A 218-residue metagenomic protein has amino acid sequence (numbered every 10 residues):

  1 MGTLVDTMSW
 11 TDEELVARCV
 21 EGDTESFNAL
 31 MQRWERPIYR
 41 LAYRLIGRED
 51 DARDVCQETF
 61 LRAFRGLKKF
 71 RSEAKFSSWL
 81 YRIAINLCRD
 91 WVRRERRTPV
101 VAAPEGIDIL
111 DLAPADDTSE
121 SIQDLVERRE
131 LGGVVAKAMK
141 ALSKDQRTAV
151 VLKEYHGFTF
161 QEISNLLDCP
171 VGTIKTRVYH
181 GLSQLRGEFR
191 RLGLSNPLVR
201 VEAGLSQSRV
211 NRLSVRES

Functional and structural regions predicted by a protein language model:
G2-D6, V20-A29, Y39-E58, V171 (+1 more regions): Short, charged helix-capping/linker segments at alpha-helix termini
G2-T7, V100, G106-D108, V134-K137 (+4 more regions): C-terminal edge and immediately downstream basic/flexible tail or linker adjoining helix-turn-helix-like DNA-binding
V20-E21, I46-G47, F60-K75, R94-E95: Sigma70-family region 2
R33-R36, R44-G47, V151-F158: Short helix-capping/turn signature of helix-turn-helix
E35, Y39, F60, S143 (+2 more regions): C-terminal flanking helix
D54-L61, A74-N86: Structural recognition of an alpha-helix C-terminal capping motif at a helix-to-coil junction
K68-S72, R82-A103, H180, R186 (+1 more regions): Arg/Lys-rich amphipathic alpha helix in sigma70-family domain 2
G133-T148, L152-T173: Helix-turn-helix DNA-binding module
